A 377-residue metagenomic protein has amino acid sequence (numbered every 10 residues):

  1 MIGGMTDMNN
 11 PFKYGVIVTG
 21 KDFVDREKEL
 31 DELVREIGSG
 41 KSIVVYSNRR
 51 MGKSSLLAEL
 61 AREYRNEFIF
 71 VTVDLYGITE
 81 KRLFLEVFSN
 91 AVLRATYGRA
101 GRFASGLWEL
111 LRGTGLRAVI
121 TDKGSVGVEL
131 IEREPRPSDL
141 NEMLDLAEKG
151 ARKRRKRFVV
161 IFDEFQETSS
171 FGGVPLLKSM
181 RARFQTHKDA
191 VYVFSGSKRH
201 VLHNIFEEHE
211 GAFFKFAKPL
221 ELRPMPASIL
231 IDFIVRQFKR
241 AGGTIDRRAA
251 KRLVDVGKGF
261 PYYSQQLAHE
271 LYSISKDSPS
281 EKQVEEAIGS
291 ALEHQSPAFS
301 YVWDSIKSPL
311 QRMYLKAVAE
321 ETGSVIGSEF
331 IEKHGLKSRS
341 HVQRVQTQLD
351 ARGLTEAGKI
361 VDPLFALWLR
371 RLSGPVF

Functional and structural regions predicted by a protein language model:
M1-I43, N48, E63, P363 (+1 more regions): A short, basic N-terminal segment
S42, S47-M51, S55-V159: P-loop NTPase nucleotide-binding core
A61, L85, S89, L93 (+7 more regions): Short, amphipathic alpha-helical segments that act as regulatory/interfacial helices in nucleotide-processing proteins
E129-R199, E207: Conserved Walker B catalytic segment
N204-D255, D277-S278: Helix-loop-helix "sensor" segment of P-loop NTPases
Q265-L336: Winged-helix-like regulatory helical subdomains adjacent to P-loop NTPase cores
H334-A351: Short amphipathic alpha-helical interaction segments
D350-K359: A short, conserved structural fragment
